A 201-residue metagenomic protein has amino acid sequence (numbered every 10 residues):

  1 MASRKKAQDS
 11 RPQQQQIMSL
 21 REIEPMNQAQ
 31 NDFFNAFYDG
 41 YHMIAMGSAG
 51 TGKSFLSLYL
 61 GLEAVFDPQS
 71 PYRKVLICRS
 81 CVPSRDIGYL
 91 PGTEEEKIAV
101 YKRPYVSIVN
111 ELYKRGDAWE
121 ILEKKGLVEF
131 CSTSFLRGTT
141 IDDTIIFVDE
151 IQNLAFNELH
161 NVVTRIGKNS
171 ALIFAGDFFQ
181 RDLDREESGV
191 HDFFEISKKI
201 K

Functional and structural regions predicted by a protein language model:
A2-K5, D9-V148, Q152-K201: Conserved helicase motor core of SF1/SF2 NTP-dependent helicases
